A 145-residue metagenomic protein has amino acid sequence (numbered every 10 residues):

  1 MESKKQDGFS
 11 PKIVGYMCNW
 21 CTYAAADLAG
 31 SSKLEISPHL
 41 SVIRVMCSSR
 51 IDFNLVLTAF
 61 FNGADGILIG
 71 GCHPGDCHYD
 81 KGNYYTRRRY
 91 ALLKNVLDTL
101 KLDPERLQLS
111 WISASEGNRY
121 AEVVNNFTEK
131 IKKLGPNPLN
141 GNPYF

Functional and structural regions predicted by a protein language model:
M1-F145: Iron-sulfur-associated redox domains of electron-transfer enzymes in respiratory and anaerobic energy metabolism
